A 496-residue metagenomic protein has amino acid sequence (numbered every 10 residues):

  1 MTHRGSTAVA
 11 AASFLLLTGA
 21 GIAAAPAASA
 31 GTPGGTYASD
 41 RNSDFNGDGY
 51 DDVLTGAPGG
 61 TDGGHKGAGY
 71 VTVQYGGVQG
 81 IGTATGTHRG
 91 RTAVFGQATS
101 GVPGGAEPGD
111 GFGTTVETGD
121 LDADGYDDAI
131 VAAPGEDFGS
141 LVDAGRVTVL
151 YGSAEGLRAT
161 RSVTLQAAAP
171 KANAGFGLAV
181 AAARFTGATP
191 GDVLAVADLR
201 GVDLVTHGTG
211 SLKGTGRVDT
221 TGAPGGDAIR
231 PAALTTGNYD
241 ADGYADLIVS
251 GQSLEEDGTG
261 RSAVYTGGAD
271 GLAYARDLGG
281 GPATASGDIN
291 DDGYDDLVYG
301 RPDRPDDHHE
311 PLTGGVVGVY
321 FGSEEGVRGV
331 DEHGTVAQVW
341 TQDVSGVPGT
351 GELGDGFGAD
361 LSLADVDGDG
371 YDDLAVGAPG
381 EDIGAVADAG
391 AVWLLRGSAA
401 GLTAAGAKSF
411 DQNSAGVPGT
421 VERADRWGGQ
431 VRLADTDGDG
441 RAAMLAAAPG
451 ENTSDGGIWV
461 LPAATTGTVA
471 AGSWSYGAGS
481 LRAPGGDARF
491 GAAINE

Functional and structural regions predicted by a protein language model:
T2-A10, F14-A38, Y75-G111, Y151-G175 (+5 more regions): Blade-edge motifs of beta-propeller repeat domains
G34-D51, G56, G113-Y126, G177-G187 (+5 more regions): Beta-propeller blade termini
R41, G49, G67, P108-F112 (+14 more regions): Beta-rich catalytic cores
G47-G56, A123-P134, G187-A197, A241-S250 (+3 more regions): Acidic/hydrophobic-patterned starts of short beta strands in beta-sheet-rich repeat architectures
V53-T55, V71-Q74, F95, F112 (+17 more regions): Hydrophobic strand positions within the blades of repeat-based beta-sheet folds
G59-G64, G135-S140, R200-V202, Q252-D257 (+3 more regions): Short glycine/acidic-enriched loop and turn motifs that connect beta-strands
K66-Y70, R89, D128, L141-R146 (+7 more regions): A detector of repeated loop/turn-to-beta-strand junctions in beta-rich toroidal repeat architectures
P108-D122, Y126-E136, L141-L150, T164-Q166 (+3 more regions): Mobile, glycine-rich extracellular loop/lid and propeptide segments that shape or gate substrate/ligand access
